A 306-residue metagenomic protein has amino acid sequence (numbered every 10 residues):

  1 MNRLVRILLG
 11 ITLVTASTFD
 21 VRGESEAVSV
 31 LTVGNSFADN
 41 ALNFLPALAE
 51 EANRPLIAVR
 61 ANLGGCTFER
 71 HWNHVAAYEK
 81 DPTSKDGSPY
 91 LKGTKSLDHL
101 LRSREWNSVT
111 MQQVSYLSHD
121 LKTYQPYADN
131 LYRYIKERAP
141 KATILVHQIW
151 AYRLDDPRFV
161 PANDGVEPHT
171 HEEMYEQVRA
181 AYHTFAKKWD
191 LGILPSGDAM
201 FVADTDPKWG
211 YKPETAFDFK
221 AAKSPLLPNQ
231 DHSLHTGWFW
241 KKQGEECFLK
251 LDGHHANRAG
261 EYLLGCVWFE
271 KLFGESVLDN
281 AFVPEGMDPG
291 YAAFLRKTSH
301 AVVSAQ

Functional and structural regions predicted by a protein language model:
M1-L8: Bacterial N-terminal signal peptides that target proteins for export
L8-A16: Bacterial N-terminal signal peptides
G23-W72, H99: Serine-esterase "nucleophile elbow" of acetyl-processing enzymes
F68-D86, R158-A162, W209-E214: Charged, often glycine-rich, active-site loop that binds/positions anionic groups
Y78-L100: Glycine-rich, highly charged phosphate/nucleotide-binding loops
T94-R258, E270, D279: Alpha-helical cap/lid subdomain in secreted, periplasmic, or secretory-pathway luminal O-acyl-processing enzymes
A259-F273: Short, hydrophobic/amphipathic alpha-helical patches that form generic packing surfaces within helical domains
F269-Q306: C-terminal accessory extensions appended to soluble enzyme cores
